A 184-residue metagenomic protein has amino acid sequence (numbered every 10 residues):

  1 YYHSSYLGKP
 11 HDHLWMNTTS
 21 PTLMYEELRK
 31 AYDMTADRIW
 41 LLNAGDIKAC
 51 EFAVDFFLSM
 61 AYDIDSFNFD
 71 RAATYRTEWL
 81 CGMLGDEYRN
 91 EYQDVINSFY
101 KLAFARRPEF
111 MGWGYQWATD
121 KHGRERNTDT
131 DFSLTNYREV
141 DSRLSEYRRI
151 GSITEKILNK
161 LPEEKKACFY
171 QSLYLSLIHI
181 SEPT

Functional and structural regions predicted by a protein language model:
Y1-K165: Structured mid-domain segments that build the active-site/substrate or prosthetic-cofactor binding neighborhood
P162-L175: Acidic, serine/threonine- and proline-rich low-complexity regulatory regions
L175-T184: Residue-level detector of conserved catalytic or cofactor/ligand-binding positions in enzyme active sites
